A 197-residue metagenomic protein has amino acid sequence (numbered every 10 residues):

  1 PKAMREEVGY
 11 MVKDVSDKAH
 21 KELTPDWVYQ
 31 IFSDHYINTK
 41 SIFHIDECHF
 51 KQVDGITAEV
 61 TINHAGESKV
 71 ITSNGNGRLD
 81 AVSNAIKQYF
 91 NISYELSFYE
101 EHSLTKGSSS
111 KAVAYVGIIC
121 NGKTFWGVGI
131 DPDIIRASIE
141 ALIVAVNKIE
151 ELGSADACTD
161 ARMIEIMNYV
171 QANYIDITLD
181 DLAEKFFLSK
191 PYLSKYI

Functional and structural regions predicted by a protein language model:
P1-G153: Terminal or standalone catalytic/regulatory effector modules within metabolic enzymes and repeat proteins
K18, I175-D176: A general structural signal for well-ordered secondary-structure junctions
C158-I166: N-terminal positioning helix adjacent to the helix-turn-helix/winged-helix DNA-binding module
V170-N173: Short helix-to-turn junction characteristic of helix-turn-helix DNA-binding domains, especially the helix
D176-I197: Basic/polar phosphate-binding segments, predominantly the helix-turn-helix DNA-binding elements of transcriptional
